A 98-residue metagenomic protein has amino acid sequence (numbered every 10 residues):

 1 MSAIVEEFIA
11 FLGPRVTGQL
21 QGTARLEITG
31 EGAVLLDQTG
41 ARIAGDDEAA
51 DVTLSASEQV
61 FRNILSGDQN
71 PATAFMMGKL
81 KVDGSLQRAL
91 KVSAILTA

Functional and structural regions predicted by a protein language model:
M1-A98: Feature captures hydrophobic
